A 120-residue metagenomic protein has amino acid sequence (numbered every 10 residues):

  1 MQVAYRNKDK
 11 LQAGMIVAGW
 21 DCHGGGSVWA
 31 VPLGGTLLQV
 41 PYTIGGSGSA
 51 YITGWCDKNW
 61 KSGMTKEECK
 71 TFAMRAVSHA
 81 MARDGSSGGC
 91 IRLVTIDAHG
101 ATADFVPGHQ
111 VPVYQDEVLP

Functional and structural regions predicted by a protein language model:
M1-P120: Long, low-complexity N-terminal extensions
